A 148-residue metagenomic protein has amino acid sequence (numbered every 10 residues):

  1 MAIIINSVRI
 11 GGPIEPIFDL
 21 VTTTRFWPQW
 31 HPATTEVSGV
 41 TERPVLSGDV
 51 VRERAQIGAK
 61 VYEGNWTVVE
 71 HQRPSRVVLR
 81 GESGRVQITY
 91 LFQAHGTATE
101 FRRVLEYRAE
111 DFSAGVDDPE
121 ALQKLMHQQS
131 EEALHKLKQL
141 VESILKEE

Functional and structural regions predicted by a protein language model:
M1, Q29, R52, R76 (+1 more regions): Short, contiguous strand/loop micro-motifs
M1-V40, L46, E148: Hydrophobic ligand-binding cavity/cleft-lining segments
R9-G11, Q56-G58, V69, Q93-H95 (+1 more regions): Solvent-exposed residues in well-ordered beta-strands and their adjoining turns, especially edge/terminal strands
P13, T23-F26, R73, G84 (+2 more regions): Amphipathic alpha-helical protein-protein interaction surfaces
F18-L20, W30, Y62, Y90 (+1 more regions): Aromatic side chains
S38-Q87, E100, E132-E148: Glycine-rich portal/gate segments that line the openings of hydrophobic small-molecule binding cavities
V78-E132, E148: Beta-strand/loop substructures that line and gate deep hydrophobic ligand-binding cavities in soluble
